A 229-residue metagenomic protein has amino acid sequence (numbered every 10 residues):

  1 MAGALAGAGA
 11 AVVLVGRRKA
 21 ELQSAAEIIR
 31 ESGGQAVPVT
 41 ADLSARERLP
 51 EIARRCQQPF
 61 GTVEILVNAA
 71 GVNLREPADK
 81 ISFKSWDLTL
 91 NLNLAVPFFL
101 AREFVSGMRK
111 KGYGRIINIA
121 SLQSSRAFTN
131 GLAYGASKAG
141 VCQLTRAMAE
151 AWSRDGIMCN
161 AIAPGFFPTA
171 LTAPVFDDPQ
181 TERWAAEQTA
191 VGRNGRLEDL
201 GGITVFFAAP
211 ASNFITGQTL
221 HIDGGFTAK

Functional and structural regions predicted by a protein language model:
M1-V13: Canonical Rossmann dinucleotide-binding motif of NAD(H)/NADP(H)-dependent dehydrogenases/reductases, specifically
V67, S153, M158, I215-G217: Short, small/polar-rich loop/turn modules that mediate ligand/substrate recognition or access, typified
P77-A78, S82-L90, I116, A185: Substrate-binding pocket helix/loop in short-chain dehydrogenase/reductase
A101, S137, T145: Active-site helix of classical SDR
S106, E150-R154, N213: Alpha-helical segment proximal to the catalytic Tyr-Lys
S121: Residue(s) in the substrate-gating loop at a strand-loop-helix junction that position the organic substrate next
R126, V205, T216-K229: Short C-terminal tail/terminal secondary-structure segment of NAD(P)H-dependent dehydrogenase/reductase domains
